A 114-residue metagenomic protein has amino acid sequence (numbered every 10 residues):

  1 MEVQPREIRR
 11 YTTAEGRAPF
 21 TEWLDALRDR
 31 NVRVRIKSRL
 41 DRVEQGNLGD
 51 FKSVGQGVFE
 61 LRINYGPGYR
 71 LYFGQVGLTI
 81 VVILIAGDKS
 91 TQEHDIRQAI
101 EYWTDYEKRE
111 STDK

Functional and structural regions predicted by a protein language model:
M1-P67, G77-V81, D88-K114: Basic, Lys/Arg-enriched alpha-helical interface segments
R70-G74: Short, surface-exposed beta-strand/loop micro-motifs that present aromatic residues
